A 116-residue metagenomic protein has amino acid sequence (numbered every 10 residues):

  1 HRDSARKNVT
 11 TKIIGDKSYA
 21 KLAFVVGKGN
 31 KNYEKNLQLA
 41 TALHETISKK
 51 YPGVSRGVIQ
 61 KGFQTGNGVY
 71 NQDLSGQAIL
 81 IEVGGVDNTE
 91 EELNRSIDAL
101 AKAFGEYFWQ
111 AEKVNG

Functional and structural regions predicted by a protein language model:
H1-K28: Active-site microenvironments of hydrolase-like enzyme catalytic domains
H1-T10, N32-T41, T89-F108: Hydrophobic transmembrane alpha-helix bundles
F24-E34, E82-E91: Second-shell loop/turn segments in exported
V26-K28, I47-Y51, F104, F108: Sec/Tat-exported extracytoplasmic proteins
N32-G62: Active-site-adjacent substrate-binding region of metalloamidase/peptidase-like peptide-processing proteins
R56-G116: Active-site-adjacent mobile loop/cap segments within catalytic or ligand-binding domains
